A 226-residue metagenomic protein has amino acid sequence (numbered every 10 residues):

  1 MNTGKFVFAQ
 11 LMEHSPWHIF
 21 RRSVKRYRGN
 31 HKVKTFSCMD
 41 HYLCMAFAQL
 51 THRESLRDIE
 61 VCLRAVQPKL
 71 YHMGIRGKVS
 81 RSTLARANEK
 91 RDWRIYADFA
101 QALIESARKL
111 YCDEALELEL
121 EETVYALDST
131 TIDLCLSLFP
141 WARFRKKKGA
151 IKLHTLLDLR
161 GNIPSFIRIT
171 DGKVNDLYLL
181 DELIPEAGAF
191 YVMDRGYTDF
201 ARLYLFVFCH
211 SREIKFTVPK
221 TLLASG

Functional and structural regions predicted by a protein language model:
M1-G226: Conserved, well-structured functional cores that handle cations and Mg-NTP chemistry
